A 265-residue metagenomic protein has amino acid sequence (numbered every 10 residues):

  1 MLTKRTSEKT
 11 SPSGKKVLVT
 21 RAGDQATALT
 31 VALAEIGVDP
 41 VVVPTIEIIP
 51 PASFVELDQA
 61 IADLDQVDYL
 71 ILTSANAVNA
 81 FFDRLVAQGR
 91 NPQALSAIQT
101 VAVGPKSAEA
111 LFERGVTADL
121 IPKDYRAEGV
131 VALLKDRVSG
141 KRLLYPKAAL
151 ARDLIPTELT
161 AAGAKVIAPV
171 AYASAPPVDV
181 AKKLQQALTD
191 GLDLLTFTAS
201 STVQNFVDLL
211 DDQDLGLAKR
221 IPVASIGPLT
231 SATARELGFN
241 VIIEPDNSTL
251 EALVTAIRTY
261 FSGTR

Functional and structural regions predicted by a protein language model:
M1-R265: Signature of uroporphyrinogen-III synthase
